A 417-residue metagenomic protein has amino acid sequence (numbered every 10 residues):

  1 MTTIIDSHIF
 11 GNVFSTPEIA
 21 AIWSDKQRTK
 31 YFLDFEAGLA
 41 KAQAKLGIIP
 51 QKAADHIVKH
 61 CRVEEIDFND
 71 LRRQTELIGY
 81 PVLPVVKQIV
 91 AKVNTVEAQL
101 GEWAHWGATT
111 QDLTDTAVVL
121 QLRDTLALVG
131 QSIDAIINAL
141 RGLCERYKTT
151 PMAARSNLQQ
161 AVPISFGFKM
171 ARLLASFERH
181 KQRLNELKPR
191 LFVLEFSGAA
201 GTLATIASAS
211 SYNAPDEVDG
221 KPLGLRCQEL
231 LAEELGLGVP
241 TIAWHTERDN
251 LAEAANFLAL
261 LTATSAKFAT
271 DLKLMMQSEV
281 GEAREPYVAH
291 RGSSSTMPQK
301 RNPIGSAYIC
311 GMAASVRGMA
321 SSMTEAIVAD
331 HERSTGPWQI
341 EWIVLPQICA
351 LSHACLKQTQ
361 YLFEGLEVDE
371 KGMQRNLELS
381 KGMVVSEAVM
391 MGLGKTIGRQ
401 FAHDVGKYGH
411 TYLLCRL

Functional and structural regions predicted by a protein language model:
T2-A204, S210-L230, V239, R291-S294 (+4 more regions): A helix-coil-helix interface module used to build multimeric assemblies and to scaffold catalytic/cofactor sites
T2-Y31, Q74-G79, M297-L417: Glycine-rich cofactor/substrate-binding loops
I9-G11, T150, Q228-W244, A283-P286 (+1 more regions): Acidic-glycine-rich active-site phosphate/pyrophosphate-binding loop
E36, A289, V385-V389: N-terminal alpha-helical segment
G38-A42, Q88, K92, A139 (+15 more regions): Generic, well-ordered alpha-helical scaffold segments in large soluble proteins
T110, S211, D219, Q228 (+6 more regions): A structural signal for small-residue-enriched, beta-sheet-centric alpha/beta enzyme cores and oligomeric scaffold folds
R123-D134, R141, G167, A171-L174 (+7 more regions): Short amphipathic alpha-helical segments with heptad-repeat character
H180, L184, W244-W338, W342: Glycine-rich anion/phosphate-binding loop at the beta-strand->alpha-helix junction
